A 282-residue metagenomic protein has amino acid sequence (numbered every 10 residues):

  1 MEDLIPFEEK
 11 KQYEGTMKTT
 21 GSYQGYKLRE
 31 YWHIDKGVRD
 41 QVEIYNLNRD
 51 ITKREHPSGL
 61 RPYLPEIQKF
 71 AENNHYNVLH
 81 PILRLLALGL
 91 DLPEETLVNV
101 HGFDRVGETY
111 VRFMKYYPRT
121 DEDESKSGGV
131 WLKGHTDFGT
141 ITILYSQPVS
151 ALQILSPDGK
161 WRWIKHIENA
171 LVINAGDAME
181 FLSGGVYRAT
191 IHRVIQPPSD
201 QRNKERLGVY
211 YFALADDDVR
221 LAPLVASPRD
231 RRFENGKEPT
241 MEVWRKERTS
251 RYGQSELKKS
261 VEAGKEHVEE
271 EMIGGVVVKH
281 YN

Functional and structural regions predicted by a protein language model:
M1-H33, Y76, H80-N282: C-terminal flanking tails of non-heme Fe-dependent oxygenases
R39-Y76, L83, L88: Non-heme Fe(II)/2-oxoglutarate
